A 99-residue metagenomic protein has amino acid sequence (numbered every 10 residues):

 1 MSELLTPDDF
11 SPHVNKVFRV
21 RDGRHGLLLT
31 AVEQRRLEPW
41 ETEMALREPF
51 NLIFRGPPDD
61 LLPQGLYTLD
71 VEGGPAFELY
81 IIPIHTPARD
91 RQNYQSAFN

Functional and structural regions predicted by a protein language model:
M1-V14, G23: N-terminal "domain-start" segment
F10-R19, L61-L66: Short coil-to-beta transition motif at edge beta-strands of beta-rich domains
H13-N15, R47-P49, R91: A general secondary-structure signal for short beta-strands and their flanking turns/coil in non-transmembrane regions
V14-E41: Solvent-exposed edge beta-strands and adjacent loop segments that serve as assembly or binding interfaces
R21, T30-V32, R55, E72 (+2 more regions): A structural detector for beta-sheet-dominated domains
L27-L28, P57-P63, F77-L79: Short, surface-exposed beta-strand/loop "edge" segments at domain boundaries and coil↔beta transitions
E38-E72: Acidic, aromatic-enriched beta-alpha/helix-loop junctions
Q64-N99: Short, compact, well-ordered microdomains
